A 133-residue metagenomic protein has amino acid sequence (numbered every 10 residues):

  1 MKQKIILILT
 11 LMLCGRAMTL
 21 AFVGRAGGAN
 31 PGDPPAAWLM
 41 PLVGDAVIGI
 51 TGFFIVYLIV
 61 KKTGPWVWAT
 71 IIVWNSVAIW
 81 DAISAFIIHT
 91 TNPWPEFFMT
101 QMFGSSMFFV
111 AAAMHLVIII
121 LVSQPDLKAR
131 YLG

Functional and structural regions predicted by a protein language model:
M1-G15, P125, A129, G133: Cytosolic juxtamembrane helix and N-cap/initiation of the first transmembrane helix
M12-V47: Hydrophobic transmembrane helix segments
L13, P41-L42, A46-G49, I72 (+2 more regions): Hydrophobic transmembrane-helix microenvironments that flank and shape a buried ionizable site
L13-L20, W74-A85: Aromatic-anchored segments of alpha-helical transmembrane domains
A21-P31, I83-P95: Juxtamembrane "helix-exit" motif on the non-cytosolic side of transmembrane helices
V47-I55, F108-S123: Hydrophobic cores of alpha-helical transmembrane segments in multi-pass inner/ER membrane proteins, independent
V56-I79: Loop-to-transmembrane helix junctions at the membrane interface
F97-A113: Individual transmembrane alpha-helices with interfacial aromatic-anchor signatures
